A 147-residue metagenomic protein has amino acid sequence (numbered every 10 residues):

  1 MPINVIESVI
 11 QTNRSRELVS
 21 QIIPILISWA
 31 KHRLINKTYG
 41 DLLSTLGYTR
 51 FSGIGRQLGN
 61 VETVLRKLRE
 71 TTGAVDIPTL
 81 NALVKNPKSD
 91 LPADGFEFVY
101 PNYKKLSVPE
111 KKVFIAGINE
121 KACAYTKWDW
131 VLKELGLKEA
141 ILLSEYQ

Functional and structural regions predicted by a protein language model:
I3-P24, W29-Q147: Nucleic acid-binding interface residues in structured DNA/RNA-binding domains, emphasizing the DNA-engaging scaffolds
